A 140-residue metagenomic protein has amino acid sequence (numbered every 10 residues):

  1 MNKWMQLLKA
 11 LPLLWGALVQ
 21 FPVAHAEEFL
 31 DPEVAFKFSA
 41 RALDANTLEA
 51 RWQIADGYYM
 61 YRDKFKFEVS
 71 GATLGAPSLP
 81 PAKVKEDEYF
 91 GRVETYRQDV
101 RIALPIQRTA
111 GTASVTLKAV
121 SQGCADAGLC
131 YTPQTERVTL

Functional and structural regions predicted by a protein language model:
N2-M5, K9-W15, F21-L140: Structural recognition of alpha-helix starts/caps
